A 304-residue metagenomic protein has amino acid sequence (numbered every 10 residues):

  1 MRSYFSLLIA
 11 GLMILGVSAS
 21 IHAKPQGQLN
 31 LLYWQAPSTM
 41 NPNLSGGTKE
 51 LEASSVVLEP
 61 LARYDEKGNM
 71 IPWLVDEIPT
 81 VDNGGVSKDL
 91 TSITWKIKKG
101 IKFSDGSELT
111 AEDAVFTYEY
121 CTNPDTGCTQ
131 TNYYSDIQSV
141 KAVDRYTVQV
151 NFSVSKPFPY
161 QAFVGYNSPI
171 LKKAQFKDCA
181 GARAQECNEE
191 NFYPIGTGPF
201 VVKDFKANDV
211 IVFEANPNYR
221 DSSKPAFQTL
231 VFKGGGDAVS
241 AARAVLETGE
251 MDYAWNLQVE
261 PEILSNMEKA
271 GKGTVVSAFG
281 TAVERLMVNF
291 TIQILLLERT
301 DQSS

Functional and structural regions predicted by a protein language model:
Y4, T131-C179: Surface-exposed binding/hinge segments that line and control ligand-binding clefts or catalytic entry sites
Q26-A36, D76, T91-K96, A114-T117 (+6 more regions): Short, well-ordered beta-strand elements
G27, I263-S277: Ligand-binding "clamshell"
N30, T110-T117, R145-N151, S155 (+4 more regions): Alpha-helical secondary-structure segments
L32-V86, E119, I195-G196: N-terminal lobe/hinge region of extracytoplasmic solute-binding protein
S55, D65-N69, G165-P225, T229: Gly/Pro-rich hinge or "lid" segments in bacterial periplasmic/extracellular proteins
I78-G127, Q149-N151, A242-V245, S303-S304: Aromatic- and charge-enriched surface segment that lines or borders ligand/interaction sites
N188, N218-L264: Ligand-site clamp/hinge motif
